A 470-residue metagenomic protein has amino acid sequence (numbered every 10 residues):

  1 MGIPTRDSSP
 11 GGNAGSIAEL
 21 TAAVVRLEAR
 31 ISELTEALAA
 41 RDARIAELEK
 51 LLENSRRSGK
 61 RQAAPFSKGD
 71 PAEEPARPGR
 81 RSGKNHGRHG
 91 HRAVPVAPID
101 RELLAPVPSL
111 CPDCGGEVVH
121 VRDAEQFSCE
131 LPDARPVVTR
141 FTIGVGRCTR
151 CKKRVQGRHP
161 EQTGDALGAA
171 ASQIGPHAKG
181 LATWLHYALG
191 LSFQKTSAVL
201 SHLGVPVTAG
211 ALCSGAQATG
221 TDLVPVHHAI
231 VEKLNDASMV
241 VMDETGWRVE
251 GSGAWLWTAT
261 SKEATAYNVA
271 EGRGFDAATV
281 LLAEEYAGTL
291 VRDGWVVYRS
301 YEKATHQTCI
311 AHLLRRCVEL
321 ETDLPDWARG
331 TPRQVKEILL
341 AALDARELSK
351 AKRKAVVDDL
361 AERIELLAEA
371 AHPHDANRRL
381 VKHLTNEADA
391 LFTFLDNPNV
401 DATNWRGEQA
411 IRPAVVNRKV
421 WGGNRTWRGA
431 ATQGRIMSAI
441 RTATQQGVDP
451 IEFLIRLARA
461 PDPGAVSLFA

Functional and structural regions predicted by a protein language model:
M1-S172, M242: Short, flexible loop/hinge motifs at secondary-structure junctions
G2-S8, V25, P108, F141-A470: Catalytic center-proximal scaffold of phosphoryl-transfer enzymes
